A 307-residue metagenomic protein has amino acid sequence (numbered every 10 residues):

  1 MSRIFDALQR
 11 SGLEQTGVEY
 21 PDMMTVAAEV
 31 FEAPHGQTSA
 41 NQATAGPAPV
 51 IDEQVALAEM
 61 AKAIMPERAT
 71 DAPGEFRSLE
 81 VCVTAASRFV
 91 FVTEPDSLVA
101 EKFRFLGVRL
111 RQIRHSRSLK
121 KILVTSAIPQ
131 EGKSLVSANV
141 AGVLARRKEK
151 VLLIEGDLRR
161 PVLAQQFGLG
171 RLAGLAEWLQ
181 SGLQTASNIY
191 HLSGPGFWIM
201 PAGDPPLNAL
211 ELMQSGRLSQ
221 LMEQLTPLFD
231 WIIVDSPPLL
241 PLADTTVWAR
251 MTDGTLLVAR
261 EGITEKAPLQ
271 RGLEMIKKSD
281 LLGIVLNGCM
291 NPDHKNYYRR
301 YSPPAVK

Functional and structural regions predicted by a protein language model:
M1-K307: P-loop NTP-binding module
